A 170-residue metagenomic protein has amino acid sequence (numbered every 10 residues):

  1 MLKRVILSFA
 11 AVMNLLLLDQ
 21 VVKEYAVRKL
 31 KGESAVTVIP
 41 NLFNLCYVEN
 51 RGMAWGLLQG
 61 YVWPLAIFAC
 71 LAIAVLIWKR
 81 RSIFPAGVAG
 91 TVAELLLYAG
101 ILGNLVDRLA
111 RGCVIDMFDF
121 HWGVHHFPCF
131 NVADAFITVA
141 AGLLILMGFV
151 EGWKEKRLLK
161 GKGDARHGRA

Functional and structural regions predicted by a protein language model:
M1-A170: Alpha-helical transmembrane bundles and membrane-interface segments of multipass inner-membrane proteins
